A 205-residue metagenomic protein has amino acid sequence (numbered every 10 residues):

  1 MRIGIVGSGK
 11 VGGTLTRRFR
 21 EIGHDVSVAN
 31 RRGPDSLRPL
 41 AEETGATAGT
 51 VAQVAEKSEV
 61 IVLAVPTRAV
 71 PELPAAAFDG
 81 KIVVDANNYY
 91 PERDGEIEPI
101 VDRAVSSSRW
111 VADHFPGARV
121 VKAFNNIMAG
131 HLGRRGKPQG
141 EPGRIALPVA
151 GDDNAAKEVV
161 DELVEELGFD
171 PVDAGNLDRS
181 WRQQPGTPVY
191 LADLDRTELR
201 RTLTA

Functional and structural regions predicted by a protein language model:
M1-E43: NAD(P)+-binding Rossmann beta1-loop-alpha1 motif at the extreme N-terminus of oxidoreductases
G45-G95: Rossmann-like NAD(P)-binding element
A48, R119-A123, V172-N176: General beta-strand structural signal in soluble alpha/beta enzymes
A75-G80, H114-F115, Q139-E141: Short, conserved loop/helix-junction motifs that constitute active-site signature segments in enzyme catalytic cores
N87-P138: Rossmann-fold NAD(P)-binding glycine/threonine-rich loop
P142-A205: Active-site-lining helix/loop region of Rossmann-like oxidoreductase modules
